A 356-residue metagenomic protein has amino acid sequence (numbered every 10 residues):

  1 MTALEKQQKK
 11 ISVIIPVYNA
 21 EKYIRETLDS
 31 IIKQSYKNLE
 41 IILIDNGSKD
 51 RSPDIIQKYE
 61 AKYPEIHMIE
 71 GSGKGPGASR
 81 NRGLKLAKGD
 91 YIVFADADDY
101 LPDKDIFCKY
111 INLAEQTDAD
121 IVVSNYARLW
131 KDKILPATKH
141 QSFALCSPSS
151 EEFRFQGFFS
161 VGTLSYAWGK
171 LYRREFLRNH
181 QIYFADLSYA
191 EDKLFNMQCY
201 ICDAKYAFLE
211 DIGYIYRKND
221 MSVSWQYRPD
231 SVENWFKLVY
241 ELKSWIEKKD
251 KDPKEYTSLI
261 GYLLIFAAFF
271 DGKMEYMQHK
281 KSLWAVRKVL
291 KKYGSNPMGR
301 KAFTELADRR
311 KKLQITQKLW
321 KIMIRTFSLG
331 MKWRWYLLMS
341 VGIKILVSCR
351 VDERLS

Functional and structural regions predicted by a protein language model:
Q8-I11, I32-L43, R51, Y63-H67: Short loop->beta transition adjacent to catalytic acidic/histidine clusters or analogous donor-positioning motifs
N19-K33: Short, well-formed alpha-helical segments that are part of the catalytic scaffolds of diverse glycosyltransferases
D45-D54, G73: A conserved acidic beta->alpha catalytic loop
E70-A87, A97: Glycine-rich, basic loop-to-helix element that forms the pyrophosphate-binding segment of sugar-nucleotide handling
P76, A97-L209, Y214-D230: Donor-binding/catalytic cores of nucleotide-activated saccharide and glycerol-phosphate transferases/polymerases
I92: Short aromatic/hydrophobic "clamp" motif used to bind/position activated sugar donors
D211-D220, W225-K254, L259, F270 (+1 more regions): Catalytic core of nucleotide-sugar-dependent glycosyltransferases
Y276-S356: Membrane-interface aromatic/basic loop that binds lipid-linked glycans or pyrophosphate carriers, typified by
